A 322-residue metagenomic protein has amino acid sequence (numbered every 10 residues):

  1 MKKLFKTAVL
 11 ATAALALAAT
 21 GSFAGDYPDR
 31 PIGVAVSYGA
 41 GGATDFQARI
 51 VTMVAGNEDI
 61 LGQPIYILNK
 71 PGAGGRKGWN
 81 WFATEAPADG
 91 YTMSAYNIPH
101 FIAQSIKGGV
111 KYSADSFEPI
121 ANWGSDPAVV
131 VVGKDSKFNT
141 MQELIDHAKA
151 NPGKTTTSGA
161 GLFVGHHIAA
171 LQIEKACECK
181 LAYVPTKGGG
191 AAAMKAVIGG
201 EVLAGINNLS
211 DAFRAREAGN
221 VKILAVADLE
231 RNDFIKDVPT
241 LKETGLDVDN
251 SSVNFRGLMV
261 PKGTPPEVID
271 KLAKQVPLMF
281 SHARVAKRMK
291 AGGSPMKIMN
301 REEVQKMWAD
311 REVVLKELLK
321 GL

Functional and structural regions predicted by a protein language model:
M1-V9: Bacterial N-terminal signal peptides that target proteins for export
A19-G21: N-terminal signal peptide c-region/cleavage motif recognized by signal peptidases
A24-S116, K154, L162, K175-A204 (+2 more regions): N-terminal (or domain-start) structured segment
Y27, D59, W81-T92, Q104-A192 (+2 more regions): Hinge/capping helix and adjacent helix->loop/strand transition within the periplasmic-binding protein
I98-G108, H167, L171-A176, L203-V238 (+1 more regions): A ligand-binding cleft/hinge motif common to bilobed small-molecule-binding domains
S125, D211-F280, D310-V313: C-terminal lobe and pocket-closing loops of periplasmic/extracytoplasmic Venus-flytrap solute-binding proteins
A286-K306: Mature extracytoplasmic/periplasmic domains
N300-L322: Extracellular/periplasmic bilobal clamshell ligand-binding domains
